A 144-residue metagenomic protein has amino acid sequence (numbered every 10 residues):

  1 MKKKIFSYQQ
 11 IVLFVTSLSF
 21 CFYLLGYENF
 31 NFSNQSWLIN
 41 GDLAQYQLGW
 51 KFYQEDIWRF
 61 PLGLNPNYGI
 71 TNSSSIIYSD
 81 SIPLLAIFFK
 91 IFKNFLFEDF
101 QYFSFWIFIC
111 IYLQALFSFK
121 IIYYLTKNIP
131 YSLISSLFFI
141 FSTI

Functional and structural regions predicted by a protein language model:
M1-V15: N-terminal membrane topogenic signal
K2-K4, Y124-K127: Positively charged n-region of N-terminal signal peptides that target proteins for export
I11-V15, I87, F105, L133-L137: Hydrophobic alpha-helical transmembrane segments
L13-S17, F22, N128-S132: Small-residue packing motifs within transmembrane alpha-helices
L18-Q114, S142: Membrane-interface coil-to-helix junctions
E98, K127-N128: Short, well-ordered coil loops that connect the C-terminus of an alpha-helix to the N-terminus of a beta-strand
F108-Y124, P130-I144: Membrane-embedded helix bundles of polyisoprenyl
